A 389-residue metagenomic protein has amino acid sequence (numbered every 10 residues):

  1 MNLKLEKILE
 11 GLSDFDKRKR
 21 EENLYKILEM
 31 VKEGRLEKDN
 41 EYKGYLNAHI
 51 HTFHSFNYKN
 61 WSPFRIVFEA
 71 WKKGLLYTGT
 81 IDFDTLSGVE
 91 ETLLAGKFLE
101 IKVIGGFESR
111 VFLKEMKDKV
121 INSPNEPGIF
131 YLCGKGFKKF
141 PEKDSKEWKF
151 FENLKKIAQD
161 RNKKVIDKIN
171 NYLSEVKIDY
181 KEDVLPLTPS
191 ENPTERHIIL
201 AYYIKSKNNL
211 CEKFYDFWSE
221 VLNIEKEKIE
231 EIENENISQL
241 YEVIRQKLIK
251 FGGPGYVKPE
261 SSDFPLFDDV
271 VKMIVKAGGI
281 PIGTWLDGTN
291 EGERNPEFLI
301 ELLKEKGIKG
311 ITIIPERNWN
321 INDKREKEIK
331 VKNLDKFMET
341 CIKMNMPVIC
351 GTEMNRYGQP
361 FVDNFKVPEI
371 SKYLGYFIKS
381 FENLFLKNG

Functional and structural regions predicted by a protein language model:
M1-I129, F137, I224-K226, L240-N388: An N-terminally biased module of ancient metal coordination in phosphate/nucleic-acid-related enzymes
N2-G11, N162-V257: Extended, charge-rich helix/loop segments that form flexible, surface "patches" used to engage negatively charged
F112-I178: Internal, well-ordered alpha/beta segment that forms a basic, Gly-enriched binding/recognition surface
